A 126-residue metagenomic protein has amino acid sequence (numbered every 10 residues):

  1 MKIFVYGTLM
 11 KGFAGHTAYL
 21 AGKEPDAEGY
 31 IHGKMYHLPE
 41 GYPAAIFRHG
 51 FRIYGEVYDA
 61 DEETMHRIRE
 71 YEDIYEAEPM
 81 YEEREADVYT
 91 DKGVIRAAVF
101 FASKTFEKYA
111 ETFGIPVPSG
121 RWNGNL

Functional and structural regions predicted by a protein language model:
M1-L126: Glycine-aromatic micro-motifs
